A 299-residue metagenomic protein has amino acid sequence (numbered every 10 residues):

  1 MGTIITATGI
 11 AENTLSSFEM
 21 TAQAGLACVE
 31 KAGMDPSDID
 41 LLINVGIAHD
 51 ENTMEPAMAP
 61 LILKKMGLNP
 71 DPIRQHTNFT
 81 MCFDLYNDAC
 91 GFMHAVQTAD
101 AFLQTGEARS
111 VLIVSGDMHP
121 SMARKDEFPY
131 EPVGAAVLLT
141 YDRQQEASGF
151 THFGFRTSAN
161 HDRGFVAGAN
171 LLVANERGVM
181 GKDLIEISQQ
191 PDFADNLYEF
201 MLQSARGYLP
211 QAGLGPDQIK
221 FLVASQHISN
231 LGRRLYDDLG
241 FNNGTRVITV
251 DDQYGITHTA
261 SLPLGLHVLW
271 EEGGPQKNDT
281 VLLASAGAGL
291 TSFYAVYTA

Functional and structural regions predicted by a protein language model:
M1-G46, E51-M54, P60-D71, Y141-Y254: Conserved "HGTGT" condensation-loop signature of ketosynthase/thiolase-family condensing enzymes that catalyze
M1-L26, G91-R163, G265-A299: Conserved beta-strand-centric core segments of catalytic alpha/beta enzyme folds
M20, N78, Q97, M122-R124 (+7 more regions): Residue-level detector of functional hotspots within protein domains
P36, A57, T77, S110-V111 (+7 more regions): Residue-level detector of alpha-helical recognition elements and their boundaries
L42-N44, M81-L85, L222-A224, L282-S285: Extended hydrophobic secondary-structure segments that form protein cores and membrane-embedded regions
H49-R109, Y236-G265: Conserved catalytic cysteine-centered active-site region of acyl-thioester-dependent Claisen-condensing enzymes
Y86, V114-G116, S225-Q226: Short His-Asn-centered micro-motif
